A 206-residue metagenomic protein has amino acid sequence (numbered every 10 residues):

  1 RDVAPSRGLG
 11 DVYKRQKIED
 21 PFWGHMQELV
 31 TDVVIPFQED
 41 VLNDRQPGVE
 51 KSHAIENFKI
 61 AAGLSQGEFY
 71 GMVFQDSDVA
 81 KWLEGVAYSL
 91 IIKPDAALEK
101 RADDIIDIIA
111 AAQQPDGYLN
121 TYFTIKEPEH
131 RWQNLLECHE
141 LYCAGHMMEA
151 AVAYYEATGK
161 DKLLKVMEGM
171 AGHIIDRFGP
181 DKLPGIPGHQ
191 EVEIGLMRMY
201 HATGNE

Functional and structural regions predicted by a protein language model:
R1-L9, Y13: Single conserved hydrophobic/aromatic residue that forms the stacking wall/gate of nucleotide- or nucleobase-binding
G10-E206: Glycan-recognition and catalytic cores of secretory/periplasmic carbohydrate-active enzymes
